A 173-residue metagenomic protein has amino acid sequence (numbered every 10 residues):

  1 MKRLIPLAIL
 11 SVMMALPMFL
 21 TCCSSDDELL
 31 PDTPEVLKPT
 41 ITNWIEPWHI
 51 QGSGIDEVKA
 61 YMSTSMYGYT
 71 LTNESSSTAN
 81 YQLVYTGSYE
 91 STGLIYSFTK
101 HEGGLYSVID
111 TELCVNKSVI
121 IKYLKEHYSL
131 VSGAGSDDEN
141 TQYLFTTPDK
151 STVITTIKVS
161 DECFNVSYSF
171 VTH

Functional and structural regions predicted by a protein language model:
M1-L10: Bacterial N-terminal signal peptides that target proteins for export
V12-M13, P17: Residue-level detector of intrinsically disordered terminal segments
M18-C22: C-terminal motif of bacterial Sec signal peptides marking the signal peptidase cleavage site
S24-K122, E126-H127, H173: Short helix/turn-capping signatures at newly exposed starts of structured segments
T70-E74, S132-A134, I154-K158: Short amphipathic beta-strand and strand-loop transition segments with alternating hydrophobic
K122-P148: Short Gly/Thr-rich strand-loop-strand
Y143-N165: Short, exposed beta-strand-loop hairpins at the edges of beta-sheets in extracellular/periplasmic proteins
